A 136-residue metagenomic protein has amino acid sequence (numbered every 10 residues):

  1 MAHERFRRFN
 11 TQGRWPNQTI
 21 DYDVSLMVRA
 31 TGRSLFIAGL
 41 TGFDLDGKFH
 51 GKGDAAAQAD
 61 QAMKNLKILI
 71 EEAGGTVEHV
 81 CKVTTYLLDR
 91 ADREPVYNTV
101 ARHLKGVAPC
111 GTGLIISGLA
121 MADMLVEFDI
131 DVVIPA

Functional and structural regions predicted by a protein language model:
M1-K64, I68-E78, L87-A136: N-terminal presequence-like segments and the immediate start of the first folded domain
